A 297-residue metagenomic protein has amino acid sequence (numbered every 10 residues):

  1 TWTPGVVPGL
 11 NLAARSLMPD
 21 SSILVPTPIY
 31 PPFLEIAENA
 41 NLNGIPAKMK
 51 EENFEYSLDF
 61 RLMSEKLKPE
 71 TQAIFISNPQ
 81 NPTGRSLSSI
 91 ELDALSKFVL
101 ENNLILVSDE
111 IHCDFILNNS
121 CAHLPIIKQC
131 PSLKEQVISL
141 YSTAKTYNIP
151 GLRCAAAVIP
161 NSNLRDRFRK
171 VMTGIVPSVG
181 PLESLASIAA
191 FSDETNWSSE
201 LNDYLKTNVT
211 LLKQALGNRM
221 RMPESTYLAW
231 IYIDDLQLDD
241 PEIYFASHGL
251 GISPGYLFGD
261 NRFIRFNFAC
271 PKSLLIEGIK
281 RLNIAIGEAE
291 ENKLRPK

Functional and structural regions predicted by a protein language model:
T1-S22: Phosphate-binding glycine-rich loop
S16-A37: Conserved PLP-anchoring active-site segment centered on the Schiff-base-forming lysine
S21, L42, E101-I105, K134-E135: A short helix->loop->beta-strand "cap" motif at the edges of active sites that frequently abuts
K50-C121: Active-site phosphate-binding strand-loop segment of PLP-dependent enzymes
S64-E65, I243-S253, F258-K297: PLP-dependent enzyme catalytic core of the Aspartate aminotransferase-like
K128, L133-K206, K280: Conserved core segment of the aminotransferase class I/II
S184, I188, Y204-K213, M220-I233 (+1 more regions): Conserved glycine-rich beta-strand-loop-beta hairpin in the small C-terminal domain of fold type I
